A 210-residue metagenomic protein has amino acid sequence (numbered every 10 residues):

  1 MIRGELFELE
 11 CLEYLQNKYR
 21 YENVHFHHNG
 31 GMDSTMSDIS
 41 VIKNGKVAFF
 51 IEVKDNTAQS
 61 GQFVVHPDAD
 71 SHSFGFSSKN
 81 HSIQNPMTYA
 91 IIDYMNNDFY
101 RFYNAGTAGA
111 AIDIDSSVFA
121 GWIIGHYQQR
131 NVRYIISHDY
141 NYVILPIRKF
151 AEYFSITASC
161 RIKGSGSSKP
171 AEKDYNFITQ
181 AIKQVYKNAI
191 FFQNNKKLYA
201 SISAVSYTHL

Functional and structural regions predicted by a protein language model:
M1-F74: Catalytic centers of nucleases
I2, H28-N29, N104-T107, I162-G164: Intrinsically disordered, low-complexity segments enriched in small/polar residues
H28, V41-K43, S137-H138, G164 (+2 more regions): Surface-exposed beta-strand edges and flanking loops
T35, A171, F191-F192: Intrinsic disorder/low-complexity signature
F49-I144, R148-A151, Y175-F192, Y199-A200 (+1 more regions): Catalytic cores of nucleic-acid endonucleases
F154-S155, R161-S167, A171, N176: Conserved beta-strand/short-helix segments that make up beta-rich extracellular adhesion/recognition modules
T208-H209: Conserved small/polar residues in nucleotide/adenosyl-binding loops
